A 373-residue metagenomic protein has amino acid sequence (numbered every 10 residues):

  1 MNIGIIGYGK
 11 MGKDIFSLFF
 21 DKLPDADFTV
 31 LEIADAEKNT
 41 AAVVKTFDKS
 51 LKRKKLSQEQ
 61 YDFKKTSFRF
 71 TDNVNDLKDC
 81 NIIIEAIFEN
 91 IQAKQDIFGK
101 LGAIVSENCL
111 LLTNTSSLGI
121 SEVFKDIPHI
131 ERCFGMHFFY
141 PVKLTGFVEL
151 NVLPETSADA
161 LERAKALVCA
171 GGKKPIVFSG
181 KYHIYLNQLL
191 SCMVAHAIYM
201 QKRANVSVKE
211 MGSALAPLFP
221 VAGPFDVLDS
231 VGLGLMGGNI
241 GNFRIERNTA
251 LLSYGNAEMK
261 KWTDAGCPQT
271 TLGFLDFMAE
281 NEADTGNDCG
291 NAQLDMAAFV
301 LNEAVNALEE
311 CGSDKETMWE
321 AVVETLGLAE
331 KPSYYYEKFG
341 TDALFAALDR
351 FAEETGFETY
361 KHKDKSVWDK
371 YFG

Functional and structural regions predicted by a protein language model:
M1-G373: N-terminal glycine-rich phosphate-binding loop for ADP-containing cofactors
